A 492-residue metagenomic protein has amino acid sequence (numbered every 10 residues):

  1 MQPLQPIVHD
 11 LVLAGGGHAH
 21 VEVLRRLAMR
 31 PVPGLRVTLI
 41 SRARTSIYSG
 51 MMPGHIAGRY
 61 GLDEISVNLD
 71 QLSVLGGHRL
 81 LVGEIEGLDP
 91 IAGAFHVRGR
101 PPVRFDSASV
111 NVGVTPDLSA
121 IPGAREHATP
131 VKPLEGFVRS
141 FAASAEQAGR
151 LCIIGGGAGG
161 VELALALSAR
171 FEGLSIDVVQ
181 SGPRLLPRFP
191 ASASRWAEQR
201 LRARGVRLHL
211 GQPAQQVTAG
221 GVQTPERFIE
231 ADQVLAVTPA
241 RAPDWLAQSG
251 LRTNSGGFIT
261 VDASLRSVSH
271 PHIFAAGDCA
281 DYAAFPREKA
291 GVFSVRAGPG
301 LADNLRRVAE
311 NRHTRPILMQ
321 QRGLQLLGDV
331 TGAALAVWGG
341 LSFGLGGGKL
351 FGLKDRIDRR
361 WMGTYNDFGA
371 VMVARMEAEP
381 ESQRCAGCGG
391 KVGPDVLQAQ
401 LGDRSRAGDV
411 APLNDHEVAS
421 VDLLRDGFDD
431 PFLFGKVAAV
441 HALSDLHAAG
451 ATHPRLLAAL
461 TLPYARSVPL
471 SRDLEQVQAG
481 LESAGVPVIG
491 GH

Functional and structural regions predicted by a protein language model:
M1-V8, L75-C152, T224, L235: FAD-binding core/adjacent interface of flavoenzyme oxidoreductases
Q2, I7, T331-A378: C-terminal auxiliary extensions adjacent to catalytic cores
Q2-R79, E162-A191: Beta1-alpha1 glycine-rich phosphate/pyrophosphate-binding loop at the start of Rossmann-like nucleotide-binding domains
L75, L80-A92, V103, F171-A263: A Rossmann-like FAD-binding core segment of flavoenzymes
R125-A148, G221, F228-R296, D303 (+2 more regions): FAD-site-proximal beta/loop scaffold in flavoenzymes
S140-V178: Rossmann-like NAD(P)H-binding beta-loop-alpha module
V292-Q320: Internal hydrophobic alpha-helix adjacent to the cofactor/substrate pocket in enzyme cavities
G390-H492: Glycine-rich phosphate/pyrophosphate-binding loop regions near the starts of catalytic domains
